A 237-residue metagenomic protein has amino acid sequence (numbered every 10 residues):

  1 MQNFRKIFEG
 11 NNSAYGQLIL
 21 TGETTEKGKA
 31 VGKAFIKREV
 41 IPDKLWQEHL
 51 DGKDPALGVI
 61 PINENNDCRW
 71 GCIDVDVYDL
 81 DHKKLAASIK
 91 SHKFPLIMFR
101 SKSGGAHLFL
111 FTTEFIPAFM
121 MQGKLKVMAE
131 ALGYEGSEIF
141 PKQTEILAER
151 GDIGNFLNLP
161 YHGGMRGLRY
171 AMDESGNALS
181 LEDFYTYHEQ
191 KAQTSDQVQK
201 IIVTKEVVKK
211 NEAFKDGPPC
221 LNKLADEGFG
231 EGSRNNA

Functional and structural regions predicted by a protein language model:
M1-W70, D79-A87, N155-F156, Y161-M165 (+2 more regions): DNA replication initiation on ssDNA origins
P55-L57, W70-G71, L96, A106 (+3 more regions): A broad, low-specificity signal marking well-ordered, structured residues that form hydrophobic/aromatic
I60-I62, L96-S103, E138-K142: Short beta-strand
D67, K102, R150-I153: A short, structural micro-pattern
C72-V75, L80-R100: Active-site-adjacent loop/helix surface patches within enzyme catalytic domains that shape the substrate-binding cleft
D76, A87-K90, G104-K126, N155 (+2 more regions): Modules that initiate DNA replication and primer synthesis
H92-P95, K126-E135: A common structural junction motif
I139-N155: Conserved catalytic core of two-metal-ion nucleotidyltransferases
